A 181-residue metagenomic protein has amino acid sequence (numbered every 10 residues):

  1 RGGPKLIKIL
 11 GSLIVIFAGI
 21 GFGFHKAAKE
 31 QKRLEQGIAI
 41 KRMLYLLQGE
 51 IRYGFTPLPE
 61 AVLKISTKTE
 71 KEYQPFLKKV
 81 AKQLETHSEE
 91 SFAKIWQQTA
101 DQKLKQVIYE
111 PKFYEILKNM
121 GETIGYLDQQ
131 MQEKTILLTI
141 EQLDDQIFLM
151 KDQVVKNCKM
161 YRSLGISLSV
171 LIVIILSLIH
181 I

Functional and structural regions predicted by a protein language model:
R1-K5: Short, Lys/Arg-enriched N-terminal segments with co-localized hydrophobic residues within the first ~10-30 amino acids
G11-E85: Juxtamembrane/interface alpha-helical elements of multi-pass membrane proteins
V15, G165, S169-I172: Alpha-helical transmembrane segments of integral membrane proteins
G21, V170-I175: Alpha-helical transmembrane segments of multipass membrane proteins
K41-L44, Q48, S66, Q74-A81 (+7 more regions): Generic structural concept
A100-M131: Short, non-transmembrane cytosolic segments of multipass membrane proteins
T123-I166: Membrane-interface, cytosolic juxtamembrane amphipathic helix immediately N-terminal to a transmembrane helix, enriched
I179-I181: Conserved small/polar residues in nucleotide/adenosyl-binding loops
